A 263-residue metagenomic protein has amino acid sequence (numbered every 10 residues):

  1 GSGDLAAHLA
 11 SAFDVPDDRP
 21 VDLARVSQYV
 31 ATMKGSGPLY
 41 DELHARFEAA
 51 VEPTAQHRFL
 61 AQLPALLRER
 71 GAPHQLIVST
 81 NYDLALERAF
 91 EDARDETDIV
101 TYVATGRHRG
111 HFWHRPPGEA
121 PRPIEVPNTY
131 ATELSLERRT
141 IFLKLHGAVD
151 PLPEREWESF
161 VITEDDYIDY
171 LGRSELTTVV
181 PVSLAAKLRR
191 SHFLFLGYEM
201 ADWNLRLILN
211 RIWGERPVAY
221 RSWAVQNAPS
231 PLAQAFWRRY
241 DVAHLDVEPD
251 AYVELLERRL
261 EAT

Functional and structural regions predicted by a protein language model:
G1-T263: SIR2/sirtuin NAD+-dependent deacylase catalytic core
